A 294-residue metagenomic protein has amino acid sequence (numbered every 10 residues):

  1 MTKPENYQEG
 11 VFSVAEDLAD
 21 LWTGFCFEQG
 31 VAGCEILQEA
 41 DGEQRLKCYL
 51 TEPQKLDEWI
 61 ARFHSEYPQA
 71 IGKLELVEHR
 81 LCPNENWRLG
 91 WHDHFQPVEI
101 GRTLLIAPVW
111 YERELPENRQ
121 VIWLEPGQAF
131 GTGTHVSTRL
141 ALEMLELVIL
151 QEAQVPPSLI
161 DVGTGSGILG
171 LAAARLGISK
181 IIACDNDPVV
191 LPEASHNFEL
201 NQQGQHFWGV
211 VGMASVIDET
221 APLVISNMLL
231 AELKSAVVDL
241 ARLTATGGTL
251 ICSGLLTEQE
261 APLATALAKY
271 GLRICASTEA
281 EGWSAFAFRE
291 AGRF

Functional and structural regions predicted by a protein language model:
P4-P116: N-terminal auxiliary segments of SAM/dcSAM-dependent transferases
E9, S13, L105, W123-E125 (+2 more regions): Conserved beta-strand segments that form the floor/walls of ligand-binding pockets within enzyme and binding domains
E85-A153: SAM-dependent Rossmann-like transferase core, predominantly class I methyltransferases with a strong bias toward
Q128, T132-I217: Conserved SAM/SAH cofactor-binding pocket of Class I
N186-F294: S-adenosylmethionine
